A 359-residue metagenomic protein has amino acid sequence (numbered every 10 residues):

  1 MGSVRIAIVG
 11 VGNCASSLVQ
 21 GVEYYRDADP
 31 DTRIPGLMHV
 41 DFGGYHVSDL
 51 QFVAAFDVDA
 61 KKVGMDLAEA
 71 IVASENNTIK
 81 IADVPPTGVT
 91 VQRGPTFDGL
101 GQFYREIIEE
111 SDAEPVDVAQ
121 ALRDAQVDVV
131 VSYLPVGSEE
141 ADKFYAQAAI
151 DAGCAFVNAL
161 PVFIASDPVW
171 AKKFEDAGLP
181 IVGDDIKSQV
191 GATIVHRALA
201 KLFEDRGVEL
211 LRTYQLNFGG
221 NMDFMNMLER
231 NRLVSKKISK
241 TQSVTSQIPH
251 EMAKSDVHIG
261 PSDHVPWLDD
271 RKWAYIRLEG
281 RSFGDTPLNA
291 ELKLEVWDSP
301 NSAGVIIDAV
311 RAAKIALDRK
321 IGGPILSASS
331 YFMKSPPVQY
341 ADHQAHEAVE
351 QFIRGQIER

Functional and structural regions predicted by a protein language model:
M1-Y145, L233-K237, A274, F283: N-terminal glycine-/serine-/threonine-rich beta1-alpha1-beta2 phosphate-ribose binding loop of Rossmann-like
S3-R5, V182-D185, L292-W297: A short glycine/serine-rich beta->alpha loop
V9, S48-Q51, K62, E69 (+3 more regions): Active-site-lining helix/loop region of Rossmann-like oxidoreductase modules
G10-S16, L134-E140, L160-S166, K187-T193 (+1 more regions): Gly/Ser/Thr-rich loops at beta-strand to alpha-helix junctions that form or flank small-molecule/cofactor-binding
V130-S132, F156-A159, V182-D185, T213: Short catalytic-loop micro-motif centered on adjacent basic/acidic residues
P135-D151, A159-P180: Rossmann-fold NAD(P)-binding glycine/threonine-rich loop
K173-I186, G207, L211: Rossmann-fold dehydrogenase core element
N301-R359: NAD(P)-dependent Rossmann-like dehydrogenase/reductase catalytic/cofactor-binding core
